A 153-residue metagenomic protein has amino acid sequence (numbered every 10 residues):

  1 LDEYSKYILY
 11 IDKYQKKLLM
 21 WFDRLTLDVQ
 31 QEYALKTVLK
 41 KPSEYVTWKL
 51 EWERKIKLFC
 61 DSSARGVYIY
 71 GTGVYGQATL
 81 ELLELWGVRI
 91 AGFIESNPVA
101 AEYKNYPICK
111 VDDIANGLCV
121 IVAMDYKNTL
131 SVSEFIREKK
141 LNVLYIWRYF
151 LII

Functional and structural regions predicted by a protein language model:
L1: C-terminal "capping" alpha-helix adjacent to the active site of nucleotide-linked donor transferases in cell-envelope
Y4-I153: Hydrophobic, well-ordered beta-alpha structural blocks that scaffold small-molecule cofactor pockets
